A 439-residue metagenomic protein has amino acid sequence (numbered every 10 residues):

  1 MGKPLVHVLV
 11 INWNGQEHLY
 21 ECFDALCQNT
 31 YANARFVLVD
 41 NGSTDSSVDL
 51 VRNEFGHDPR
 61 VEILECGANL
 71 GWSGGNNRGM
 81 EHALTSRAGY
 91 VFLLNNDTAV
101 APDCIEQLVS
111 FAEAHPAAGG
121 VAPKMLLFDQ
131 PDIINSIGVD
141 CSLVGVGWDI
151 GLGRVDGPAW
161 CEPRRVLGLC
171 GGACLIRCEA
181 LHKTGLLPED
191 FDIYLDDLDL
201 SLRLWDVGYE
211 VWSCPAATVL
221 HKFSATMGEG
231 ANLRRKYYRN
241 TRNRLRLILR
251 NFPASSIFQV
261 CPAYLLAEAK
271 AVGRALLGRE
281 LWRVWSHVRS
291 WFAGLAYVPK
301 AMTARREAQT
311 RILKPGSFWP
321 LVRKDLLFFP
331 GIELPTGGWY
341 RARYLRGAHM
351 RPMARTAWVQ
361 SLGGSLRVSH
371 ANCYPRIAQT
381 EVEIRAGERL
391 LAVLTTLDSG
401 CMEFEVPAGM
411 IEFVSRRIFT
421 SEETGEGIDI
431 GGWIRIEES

Functional and structural regions predicted by a protein language model:
D24-N33: Short, acidic, metal-binding catalytic loop of nucleotide-sugar glycosyltransferases
A25, D40-D49, A68: A conserved acidic beta->alpha catalytic loop
E65-S86: Glycine-rich, basic loop-to-helix element that forms the pyrophosphate-binding segment of sugar-nucleotide handling
A88-A99: Short beta-strand-to-loop acidic/aromatic patch adjacent to the donor-nucleotide binding site
T98-S142, V146: Conserved donor NDP-sugar-binding/catalytic core segment of glycosyltransferases
L167-T218: A short, conserved alpha-helix in the catalytic core of glycosyltransferases
V207, V211-T303, V322: Active-site-adjacent helix/loop segment of glycosyltransferases that harbors family-specific signature motifs
L326-S365, A371-T380, V414, I418-S439: Glycan-recognition and processing domains
